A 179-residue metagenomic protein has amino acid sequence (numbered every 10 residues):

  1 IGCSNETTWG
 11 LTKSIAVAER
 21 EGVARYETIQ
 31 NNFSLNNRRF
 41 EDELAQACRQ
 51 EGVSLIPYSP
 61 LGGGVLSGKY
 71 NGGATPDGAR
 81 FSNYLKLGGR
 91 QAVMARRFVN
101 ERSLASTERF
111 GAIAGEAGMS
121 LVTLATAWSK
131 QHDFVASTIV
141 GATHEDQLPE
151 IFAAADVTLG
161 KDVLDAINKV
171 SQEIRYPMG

Functional and structural regions predicted by a protein language model:
G2-K169, I174, M178: Beta/alpha (TIM)-barrel catalytic core signal, keyed to glycine-rich beta->alpha loops juxtaposed to Asp/Glu that bind
